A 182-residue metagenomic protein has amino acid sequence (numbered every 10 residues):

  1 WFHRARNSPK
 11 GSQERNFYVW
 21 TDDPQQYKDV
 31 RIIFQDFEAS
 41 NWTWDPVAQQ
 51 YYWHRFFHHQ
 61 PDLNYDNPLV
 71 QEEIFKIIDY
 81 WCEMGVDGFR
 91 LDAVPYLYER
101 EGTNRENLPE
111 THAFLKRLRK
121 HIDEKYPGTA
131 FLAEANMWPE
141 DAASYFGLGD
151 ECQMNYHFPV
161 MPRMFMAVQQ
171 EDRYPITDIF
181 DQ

Functional and structural regions predicted by a protein language model:
W1-F75, D79, E83, V94-G149 (+1 more regions): Acidic/aromatic-lined carbohydrate-recognition and catalytic surfaces of CAZymes acting on diverse glycans
G88-R90, G128-L132, Q153-N155: Structural preference for beta-strand elements that scaffold enzyme active sites
A135-Q182: Noncatalytic carbohydrate-binding groove/subsite architecture in carbohydrate-active enzymes
